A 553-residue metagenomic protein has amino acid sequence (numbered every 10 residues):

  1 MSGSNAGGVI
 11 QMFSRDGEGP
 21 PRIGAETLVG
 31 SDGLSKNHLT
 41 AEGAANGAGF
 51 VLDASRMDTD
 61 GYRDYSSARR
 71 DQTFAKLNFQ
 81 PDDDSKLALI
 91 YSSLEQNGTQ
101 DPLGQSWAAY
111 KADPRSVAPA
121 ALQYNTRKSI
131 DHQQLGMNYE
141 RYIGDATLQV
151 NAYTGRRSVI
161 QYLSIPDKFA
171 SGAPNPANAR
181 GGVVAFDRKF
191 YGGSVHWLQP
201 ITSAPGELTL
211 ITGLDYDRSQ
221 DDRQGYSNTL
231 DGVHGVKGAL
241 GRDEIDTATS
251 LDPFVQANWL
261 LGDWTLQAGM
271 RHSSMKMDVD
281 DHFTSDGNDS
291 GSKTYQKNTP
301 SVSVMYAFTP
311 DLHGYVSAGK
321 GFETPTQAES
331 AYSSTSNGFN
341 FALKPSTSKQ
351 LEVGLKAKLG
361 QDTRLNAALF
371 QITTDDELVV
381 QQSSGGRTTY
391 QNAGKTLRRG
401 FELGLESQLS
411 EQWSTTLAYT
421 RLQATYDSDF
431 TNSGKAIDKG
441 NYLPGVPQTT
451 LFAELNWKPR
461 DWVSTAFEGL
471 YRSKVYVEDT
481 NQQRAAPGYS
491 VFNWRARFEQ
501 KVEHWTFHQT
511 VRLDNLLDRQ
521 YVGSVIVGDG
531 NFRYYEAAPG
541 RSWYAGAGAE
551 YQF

Functional and structural regions predicted by a protein language model:
M1-E26, N37-A41: N-terminal periplasmic accessory domains that precede and gate Gram-negative outer-membrane beta-barrel machines
I23-A25, F50-L52, L87-L89, L148-A152 (+11 more regions): Transmembrane beta-strands of outer-membrane beta-barrel proteins
V29-D58, R63-D101, R127-N138, Y142-G144 (+4 more regions): Transmembrane beta-barrel wall of Gram-negative outer-membrane proteins
H38, N138-Y142, T147-I165, A307 (+3 more regions): Membrane-embedded beta-barrel scaffold of Gram-negative outer-membrane proteins
Y65, Q80-P81, S92, T209-L210 (+4 more regions): Conserved C-terminal beta-signal and adjacent last beta-strands/turns of outer-membrane beta-barrel proteins
K86-L87, S92, S129-T284, T363-L369 (+2 more regions): Face-selective signature of the C-terminal outer-membrane beta-barrel domain
N97-Y110, P114, Q220-S227, D231-V233 (+9 more regions): Surface-exposed extracellular loop regions of Gram-negative outer-membrane beta-barrel proteins, predominantly
H196-P200, A204, L210, L260-D263 (+5 more regions): Gram-negative outer-membrane beta-barrel transporters
